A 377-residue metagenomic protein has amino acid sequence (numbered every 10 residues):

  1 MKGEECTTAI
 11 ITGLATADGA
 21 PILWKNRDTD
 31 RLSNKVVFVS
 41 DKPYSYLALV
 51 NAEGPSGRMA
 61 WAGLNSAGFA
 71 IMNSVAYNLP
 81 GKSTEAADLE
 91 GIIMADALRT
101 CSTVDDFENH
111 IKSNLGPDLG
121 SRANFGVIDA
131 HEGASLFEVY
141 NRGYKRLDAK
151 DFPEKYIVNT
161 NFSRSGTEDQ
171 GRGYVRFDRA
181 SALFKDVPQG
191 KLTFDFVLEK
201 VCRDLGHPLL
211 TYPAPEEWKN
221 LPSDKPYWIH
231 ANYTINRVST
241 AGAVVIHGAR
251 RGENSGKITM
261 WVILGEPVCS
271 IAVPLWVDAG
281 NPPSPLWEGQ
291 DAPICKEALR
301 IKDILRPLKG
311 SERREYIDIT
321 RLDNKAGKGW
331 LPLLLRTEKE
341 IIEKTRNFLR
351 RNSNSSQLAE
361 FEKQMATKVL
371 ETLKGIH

Functional and structural regions predicted by a protein language model:
K2-G57, A62-L64, F69, N73-R99 (+2 more regions): C-terminal, well-structured catalytic/ligand-binding subdomain of enzymes
M94-V104, E108-N114: Acidic, contiguous internal or C-terminal segments within carbohydrate-active enzymes that form a structured patch used
H110-L119, F125-G126, G133: Secretory/export targeting leaders with adjacent low-complexity proregions
